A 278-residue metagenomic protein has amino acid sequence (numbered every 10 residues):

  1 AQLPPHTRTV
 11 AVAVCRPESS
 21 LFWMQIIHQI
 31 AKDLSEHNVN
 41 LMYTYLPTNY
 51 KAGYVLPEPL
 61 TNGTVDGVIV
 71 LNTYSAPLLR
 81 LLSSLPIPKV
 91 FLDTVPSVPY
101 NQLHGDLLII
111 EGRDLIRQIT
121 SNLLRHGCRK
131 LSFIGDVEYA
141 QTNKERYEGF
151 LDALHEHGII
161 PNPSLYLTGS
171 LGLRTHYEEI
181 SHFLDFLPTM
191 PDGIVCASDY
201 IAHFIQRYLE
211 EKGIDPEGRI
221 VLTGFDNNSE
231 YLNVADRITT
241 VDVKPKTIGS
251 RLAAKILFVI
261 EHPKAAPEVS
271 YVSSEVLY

Functional and structural regions predicted by a protein language model:
P5-S121, L184-T189: Alpha-helical recognition/docking segments in bacterial nutrient-uptake and carbohydrate-utilization systems
A11-A13, T64-N72, S132-I134, Y166 (+2 more regions): Periplasmic-binding protein-like
L21-H37, L115-Q118, Q141-I160, F204-Y208: Short, solvent-exposed amphipathic alpha-helices that sit in or adjacent to ligand/effector-binding or catalytic
L34-L46, L151-Y177, V276: Short beta-strand elements in bilobed, periplasmic/extracellular small-molecule ligand-binding domains
H104, S181-Y278: Flexible loop/turn connectors
G105-I134, E148, D152, R174-S181 (+2 more regions): Hydrophobic alpha-helical segments within soluble ligand-binding/sensing domains
K130, P161-L165, D215-V221: Short acidic capping loops at alpha-helix termini that bridge into adjacent secondary structure
